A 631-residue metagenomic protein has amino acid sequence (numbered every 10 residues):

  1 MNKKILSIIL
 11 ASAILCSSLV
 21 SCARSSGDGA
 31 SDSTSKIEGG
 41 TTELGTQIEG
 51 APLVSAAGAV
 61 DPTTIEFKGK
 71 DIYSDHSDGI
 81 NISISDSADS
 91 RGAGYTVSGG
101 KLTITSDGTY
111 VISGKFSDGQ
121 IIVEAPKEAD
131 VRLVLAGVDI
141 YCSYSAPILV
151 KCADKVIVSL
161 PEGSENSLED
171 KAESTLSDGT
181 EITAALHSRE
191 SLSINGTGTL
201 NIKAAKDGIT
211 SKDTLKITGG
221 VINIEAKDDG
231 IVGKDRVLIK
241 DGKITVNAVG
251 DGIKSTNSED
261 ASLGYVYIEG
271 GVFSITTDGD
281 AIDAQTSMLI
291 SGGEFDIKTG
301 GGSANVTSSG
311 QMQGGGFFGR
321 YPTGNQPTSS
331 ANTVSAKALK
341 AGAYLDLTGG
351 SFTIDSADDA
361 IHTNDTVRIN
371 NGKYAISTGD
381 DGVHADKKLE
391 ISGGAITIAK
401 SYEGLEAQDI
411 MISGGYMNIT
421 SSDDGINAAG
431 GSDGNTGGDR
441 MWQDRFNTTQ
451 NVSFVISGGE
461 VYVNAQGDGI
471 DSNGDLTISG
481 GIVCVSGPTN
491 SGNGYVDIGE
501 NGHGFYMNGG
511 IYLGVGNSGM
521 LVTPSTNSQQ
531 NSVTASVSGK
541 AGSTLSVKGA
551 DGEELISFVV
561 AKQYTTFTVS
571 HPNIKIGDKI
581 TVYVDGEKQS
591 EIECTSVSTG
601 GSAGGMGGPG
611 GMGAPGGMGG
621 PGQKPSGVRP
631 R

Functional and structural regions predicted by a protein language model:
M1-N2: N-terminal secretory signal peptides that target proteins for export/translocation
I5-R631: A composition-driven surface/loop motif
